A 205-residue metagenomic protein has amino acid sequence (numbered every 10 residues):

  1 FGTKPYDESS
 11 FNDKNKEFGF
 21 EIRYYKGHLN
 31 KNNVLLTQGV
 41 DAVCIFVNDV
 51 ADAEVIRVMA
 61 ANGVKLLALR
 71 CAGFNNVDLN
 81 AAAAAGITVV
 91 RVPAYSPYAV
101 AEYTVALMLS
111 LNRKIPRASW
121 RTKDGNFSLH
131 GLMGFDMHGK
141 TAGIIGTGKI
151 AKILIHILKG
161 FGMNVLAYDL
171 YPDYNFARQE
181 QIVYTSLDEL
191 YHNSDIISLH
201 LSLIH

Functional and structural regions predicted by a protein language model:
F1-T88: An N-terminal-biased, well-structured beta-alpha scaffold segment characteristic of Rossmann-like dinucleotide-binding
R23-L29, V47-N48, R121-H130, A177-Y184 (+1 more regions): Short gly/ser/thr-rich secondary-structure transition/capping motifs
Y25-G27, V92, Y168, L187: Conserved beta-strand termini and adjacent loop/short-helix elements that scaffold enzyme active sites in alpha/beta
L66-A68, T88-V90, S128, L166 (+1 more regions): Structural detector of well-ordered beta-strand residues that form the stable sheet scaffold of enzyme domains
N76-N80, A99-Y103, A177-R178, D195: Short, charged, surface-exposed secondary-structure boundary motifs
A85-I87, P93-T141, I153-H156, G160: Phosphate-binding beta-alpha-beta segment of Rossmann-like dinucleotide-binding domains, i.e., the NAD(P)
H130-H205: Rossmann-like dinucleotide/phosphate-binding beta-alpha-beta segment
